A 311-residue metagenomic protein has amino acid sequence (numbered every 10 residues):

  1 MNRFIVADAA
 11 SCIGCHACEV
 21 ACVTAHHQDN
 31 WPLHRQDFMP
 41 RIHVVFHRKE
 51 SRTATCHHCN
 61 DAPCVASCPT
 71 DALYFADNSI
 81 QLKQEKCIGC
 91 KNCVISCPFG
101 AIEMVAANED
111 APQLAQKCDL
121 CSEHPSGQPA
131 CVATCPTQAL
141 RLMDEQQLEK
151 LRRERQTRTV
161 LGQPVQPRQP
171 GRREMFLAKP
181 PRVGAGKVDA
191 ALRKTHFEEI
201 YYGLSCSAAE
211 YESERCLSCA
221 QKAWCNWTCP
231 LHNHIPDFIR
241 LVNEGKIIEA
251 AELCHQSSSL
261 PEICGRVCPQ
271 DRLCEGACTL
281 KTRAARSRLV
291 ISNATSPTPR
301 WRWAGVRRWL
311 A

Functional and structural regions predicted by a protein language model:
M1-S67, D71-Y74, K86, V94-S96 (+2 more regions): Ferredoxin-type iron-sulfur electron-transfer modules and their immediate structural context
D77, E85, S96-P98, A106-P112 (+1 more regions): Iron-sulfur-associated redox domains of electron-transfer enzymes in respiratory and anaerobic energy metabolism
S79-Q81, A106-A115, E123-S126, C254 (+1 more regions): Short linker/helix segments within small regulatory modules
Q84-E85, A133: Short, well-ordered coil/turn residues that connect adjacent beta-strands
V132-P170: Long, compositionally biased charged/polar accessory segments in the mid-to-C-terminal portions of proteins
